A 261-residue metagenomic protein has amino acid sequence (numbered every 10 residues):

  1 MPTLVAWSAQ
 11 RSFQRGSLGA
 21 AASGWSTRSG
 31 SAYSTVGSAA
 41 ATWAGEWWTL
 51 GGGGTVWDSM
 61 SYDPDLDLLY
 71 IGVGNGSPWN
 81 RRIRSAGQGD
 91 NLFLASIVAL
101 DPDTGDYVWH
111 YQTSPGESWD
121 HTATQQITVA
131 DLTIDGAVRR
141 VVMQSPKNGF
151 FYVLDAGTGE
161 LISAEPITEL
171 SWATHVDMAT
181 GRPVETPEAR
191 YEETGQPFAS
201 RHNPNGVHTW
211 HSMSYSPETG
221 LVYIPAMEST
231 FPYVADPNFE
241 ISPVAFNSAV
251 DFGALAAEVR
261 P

Functional and structural regions predicted by a protein language model:
M1-P261: Beta-sheet-rich non-transmembrane sensory/scaffold domains
